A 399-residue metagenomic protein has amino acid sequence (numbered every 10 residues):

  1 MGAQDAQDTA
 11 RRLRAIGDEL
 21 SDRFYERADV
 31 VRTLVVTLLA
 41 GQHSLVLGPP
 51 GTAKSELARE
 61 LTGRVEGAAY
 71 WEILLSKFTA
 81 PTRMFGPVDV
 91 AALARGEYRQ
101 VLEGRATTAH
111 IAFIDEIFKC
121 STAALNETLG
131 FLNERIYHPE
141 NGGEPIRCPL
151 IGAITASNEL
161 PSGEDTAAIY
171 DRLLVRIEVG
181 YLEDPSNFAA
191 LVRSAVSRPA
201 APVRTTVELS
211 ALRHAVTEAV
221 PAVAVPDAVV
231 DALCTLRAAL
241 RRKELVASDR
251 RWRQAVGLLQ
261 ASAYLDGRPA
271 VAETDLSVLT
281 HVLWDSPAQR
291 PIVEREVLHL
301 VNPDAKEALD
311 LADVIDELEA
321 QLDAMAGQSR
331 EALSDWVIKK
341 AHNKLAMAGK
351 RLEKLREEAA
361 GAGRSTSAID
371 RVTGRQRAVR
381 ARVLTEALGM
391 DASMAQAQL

Functional and structural regions predicted by a protein language model:
G2-A10, R23-F24, S162, I177-R251 (+1 more regions): Conserved C-terminal "switch" segment of AAA+ ATPases
A3-A6, A10, F24-A28, G51 (+9 more regions): Conserved phosphate/pyrophosphate-binding and hydrolysis machinery centered on Walker-type P-loop NTPases, extending
A6-P49: Pre-Walker A (pre-P-loop) alpha-helix and adjacent loop at the N terminus of AAA/AAA+ ATPase modules, a conserved
V35-K77: Walker A/P-loop
S76-T108: Short glycine-rich substrate-engagement loop in P-loop NTPases that contacts/grips substrate
A91-E97, I111, E116-E127, L132-T206 (+2 more regions): Canonical AAA+ ATPase core
L236-K306: C-terminal helical "lid" subdomain and adjoining coupling/linker elements of P-loop NTPases
R290-L399: Terminal-proximal interaction/regulatory segments of ATP-powered molecular machines
